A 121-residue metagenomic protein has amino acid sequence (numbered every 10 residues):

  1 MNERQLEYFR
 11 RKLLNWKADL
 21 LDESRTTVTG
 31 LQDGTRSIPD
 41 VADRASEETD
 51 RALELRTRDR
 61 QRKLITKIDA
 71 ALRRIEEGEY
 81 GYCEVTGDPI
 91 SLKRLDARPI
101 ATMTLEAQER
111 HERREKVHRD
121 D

Functional and structural regions predicted by a protein language model:
M1-E77, R114-E115, D120-D121: Interaction interfaces in information-processing and related assembly proteins
L13, G87, Q108: Cys/His-coordinated zinc-binding microdomains
R62, Y80, A101: Residues immediately within or flanking Cys/His clusters that coordinate Zn2+ in small zinc-binding modules
E77-E79, P89: Short flexible coil/turn linkers enriched for glycine and charged/polar residues that connect secondary-structure
C83-T86, T104: Short cysteine-rich clusters marking metal-coordination/redox-active sites
I90-S91, E112: Short functional micro-motifs and their immediate structural scaffolds
K93-A97: Short Cys/His-rich "knuckle" micro-motifs
A101-Q108: Cysteine-rich micro-motifs
